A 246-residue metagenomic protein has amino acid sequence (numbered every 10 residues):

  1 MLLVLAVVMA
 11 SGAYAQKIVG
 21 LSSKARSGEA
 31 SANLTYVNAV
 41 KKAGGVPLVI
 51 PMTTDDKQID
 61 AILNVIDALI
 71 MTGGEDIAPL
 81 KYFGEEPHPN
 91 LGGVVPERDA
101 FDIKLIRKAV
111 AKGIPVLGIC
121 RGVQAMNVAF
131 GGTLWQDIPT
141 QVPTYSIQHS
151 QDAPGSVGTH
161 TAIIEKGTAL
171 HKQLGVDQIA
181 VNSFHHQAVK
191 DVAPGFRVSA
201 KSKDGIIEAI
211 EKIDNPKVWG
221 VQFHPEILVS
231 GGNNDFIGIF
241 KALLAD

Functional and structural regions predicted by a protein language model:
M1-A10: Bacterial N-terminal signal peptides
A10-I119, N127-W135, P139-L174, Q178 (+4 more regions): N-terminal beta1-alpha1 cap of cysteine-dependent amidohydrolase-like domains
Y14, A100, S183, G220-Q222: Intrinsically disordered, low-complexity regions enriched for glutamine and histidine
G20, N182-F184, A200-K201, Q222: Short beta-strand segments
C120, H185, H224: Active-site glycine-centered loops adjacent to acidic/histidine catalytic or metal-binding residues that shape
V123: The feature captures the ABC ATPase H-loop/switch
K217-I227: Short helix/strand-capping connector loops at secondary-structure junctions
